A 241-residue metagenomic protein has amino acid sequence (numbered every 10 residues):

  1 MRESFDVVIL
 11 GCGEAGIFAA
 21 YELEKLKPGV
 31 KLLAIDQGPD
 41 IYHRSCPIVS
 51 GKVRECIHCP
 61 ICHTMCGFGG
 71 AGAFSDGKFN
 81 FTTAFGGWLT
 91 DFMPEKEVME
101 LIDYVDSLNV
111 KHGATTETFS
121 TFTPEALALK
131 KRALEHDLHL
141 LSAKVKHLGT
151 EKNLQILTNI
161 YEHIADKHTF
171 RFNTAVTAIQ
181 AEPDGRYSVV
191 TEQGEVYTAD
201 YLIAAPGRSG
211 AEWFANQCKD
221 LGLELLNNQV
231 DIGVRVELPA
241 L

Functional and structural regions predicted by a protein language model:
R2-G86, P124-L241: Residues forming the flavin
G67-F119: Dinucleotide-binding Rossmann-like beta1-alpha1 core, especially the glycine-rich loop that anchors the ADP
